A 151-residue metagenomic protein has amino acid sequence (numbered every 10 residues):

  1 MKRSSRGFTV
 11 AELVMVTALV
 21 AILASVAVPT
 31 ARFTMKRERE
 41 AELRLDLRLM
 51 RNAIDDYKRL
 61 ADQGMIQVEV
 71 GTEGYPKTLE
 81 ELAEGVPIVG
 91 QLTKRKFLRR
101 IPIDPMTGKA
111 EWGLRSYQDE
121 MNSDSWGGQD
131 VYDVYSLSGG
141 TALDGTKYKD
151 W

Functional and structural regions predicted by a protein language model:
K2-A31: N-terminal single-pass transmembrane signal-anchor helix
L13, R37, G128: Exposed loop/turn and edge beta-strand positions of beta-sandwich/beta-sheet ligand-binding modules
A18, A27, M35, G90-T93 (+1 more regions): Short, functionally important structural connectors and interaction interfaces within domains
R32-K36, I66-Q67: Short helix/strand-bridging catalytic loops that position acidic/His residues to coordinate divalent metals and engage
M35-D62: Membrane-proximal N-terminal amphipathic helix
N52-W151: Low-complexity, acidic interaction segments enriched in glycine
